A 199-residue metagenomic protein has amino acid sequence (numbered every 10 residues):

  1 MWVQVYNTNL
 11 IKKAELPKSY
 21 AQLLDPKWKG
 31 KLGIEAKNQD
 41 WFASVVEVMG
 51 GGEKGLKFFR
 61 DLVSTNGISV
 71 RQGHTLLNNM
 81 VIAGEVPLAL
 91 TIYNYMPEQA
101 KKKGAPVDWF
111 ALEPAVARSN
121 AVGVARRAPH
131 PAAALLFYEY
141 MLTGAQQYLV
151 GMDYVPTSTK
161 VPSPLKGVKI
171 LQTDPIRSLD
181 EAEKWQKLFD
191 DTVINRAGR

Functional and structural regions predicted by a protein language model:
M1-K31: A conserved helix-loop-strand patch within extracytoplasmic ligand-binding domains of the periplasmic binding
W2, L10-K12, G30, N38-F42 (+4 more regions): Solvent-exposed loop/turn segments at secondary-structure junctions within structured extracellular/periplasmic domains
V5-L10, E47-V48, S119-A133, L149: A bilobed periplasmic-binding-protein/Venus flytrap-type ligand-binding module shared by bacterial periplasmic
W28-N38, Y140-V161: Periplasmic-binding protein-like
K31-A111: Ligand-binding pocket segment of bilobal, Venus flytrap-like solute-binding proteins
K54, F58, P129-M141, Y148-L149: Short amphipathic alpha-helical coupling segments at ligand-binding clamshell hinges and other catalytic/signaling
K101, A105-V116, A125-R127, K160-V161: Short beta-strand->loop
Q146-R199: C-terminal capping/gating helix-and-loop segments adjacent to ligand/active sites or protein-protein/ligand interfaces
